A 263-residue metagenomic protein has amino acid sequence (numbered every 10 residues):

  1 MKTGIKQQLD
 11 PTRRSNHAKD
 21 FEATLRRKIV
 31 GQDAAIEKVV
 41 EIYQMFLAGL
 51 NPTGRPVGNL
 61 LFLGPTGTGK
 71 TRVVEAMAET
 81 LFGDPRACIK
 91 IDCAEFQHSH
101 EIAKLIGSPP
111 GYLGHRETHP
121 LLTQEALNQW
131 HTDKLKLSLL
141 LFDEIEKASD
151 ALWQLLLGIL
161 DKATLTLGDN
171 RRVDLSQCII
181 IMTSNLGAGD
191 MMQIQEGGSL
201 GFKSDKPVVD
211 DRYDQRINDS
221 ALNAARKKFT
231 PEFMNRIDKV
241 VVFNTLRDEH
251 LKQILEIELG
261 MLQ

Functional and structural regions predicted by a protein language model:
M1-Q263: AAA+ P-loop NTPase nucleotide-binding core of proteostasis motors
